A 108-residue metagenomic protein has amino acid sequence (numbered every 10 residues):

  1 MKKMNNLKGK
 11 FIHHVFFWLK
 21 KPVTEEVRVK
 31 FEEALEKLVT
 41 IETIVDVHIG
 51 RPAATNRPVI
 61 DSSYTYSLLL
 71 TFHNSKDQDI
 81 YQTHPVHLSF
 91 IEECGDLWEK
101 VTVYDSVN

Functional and structural regions predicted by a protein language model:
M1-T65, H73-I80, V107-N108: Short S/T/G/P-rich N-terminal loop/turn motif that feeds into the first structured element of a domain
I41-I44, H87, K100: A general structural signal for well-ordered secondary-structure junctions
S75-D96: C-terminal structural segments of small proteins and small subunits
E93-N108: Charge-dense polyanion-binding interfaces
